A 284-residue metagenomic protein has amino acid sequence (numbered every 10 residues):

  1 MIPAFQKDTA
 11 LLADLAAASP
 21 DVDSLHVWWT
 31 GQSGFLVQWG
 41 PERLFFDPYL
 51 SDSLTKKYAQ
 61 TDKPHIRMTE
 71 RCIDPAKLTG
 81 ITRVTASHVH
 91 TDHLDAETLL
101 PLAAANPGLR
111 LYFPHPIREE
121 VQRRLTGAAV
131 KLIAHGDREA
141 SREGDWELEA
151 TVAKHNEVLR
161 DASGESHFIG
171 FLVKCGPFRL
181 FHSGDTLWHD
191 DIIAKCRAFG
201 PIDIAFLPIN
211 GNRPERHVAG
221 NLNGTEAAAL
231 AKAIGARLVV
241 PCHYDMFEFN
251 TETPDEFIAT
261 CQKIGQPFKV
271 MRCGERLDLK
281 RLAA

Functional and structural regions predicted by a protein language model:
M1-P64, D255-K263: Zn-dependent metallo-beta-lactamase
I2-V22, F113-F178, T260-R281: Metallo-beta-lactamase
D14-A17, E42-V89, E97-P101, V158-A162 (+1 more regions): Pre-active-site segment of Zn-dependent metallo-hydrolases
S24-H26, N106-L111, F178-L180: Short active-site oxyanion
T30-G40, A140-I202, V218, L222-T225: Catalytic core of the metallo-beta-lactamase
V37, D47, H88, D95 (+6 more regions): Divalent metal-coordination and catalytic microenvironments
R67, R110-Y112, P116, L187-E275: Cap/insert and terminal regions of metallo-dependent hydrolase folds
D95-A104, I117-R124, F249-F257: Metal-dependent catalytic neighborhoods of phosphoester/phosphodiester hydrolases
